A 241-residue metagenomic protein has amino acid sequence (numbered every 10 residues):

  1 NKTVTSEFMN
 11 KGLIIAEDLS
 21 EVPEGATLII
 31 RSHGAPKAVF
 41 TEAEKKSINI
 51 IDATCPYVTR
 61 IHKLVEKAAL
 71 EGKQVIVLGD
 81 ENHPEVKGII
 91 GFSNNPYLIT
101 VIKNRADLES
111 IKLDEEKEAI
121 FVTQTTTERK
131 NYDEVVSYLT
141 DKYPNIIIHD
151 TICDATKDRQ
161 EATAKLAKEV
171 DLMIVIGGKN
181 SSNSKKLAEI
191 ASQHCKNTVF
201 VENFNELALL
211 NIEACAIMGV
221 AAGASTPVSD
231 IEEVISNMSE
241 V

Functional and structural regions predicted by a protein language model:
N1-V241: The feature marks the mature, well-folded catalytic cores of soluble enzymes
